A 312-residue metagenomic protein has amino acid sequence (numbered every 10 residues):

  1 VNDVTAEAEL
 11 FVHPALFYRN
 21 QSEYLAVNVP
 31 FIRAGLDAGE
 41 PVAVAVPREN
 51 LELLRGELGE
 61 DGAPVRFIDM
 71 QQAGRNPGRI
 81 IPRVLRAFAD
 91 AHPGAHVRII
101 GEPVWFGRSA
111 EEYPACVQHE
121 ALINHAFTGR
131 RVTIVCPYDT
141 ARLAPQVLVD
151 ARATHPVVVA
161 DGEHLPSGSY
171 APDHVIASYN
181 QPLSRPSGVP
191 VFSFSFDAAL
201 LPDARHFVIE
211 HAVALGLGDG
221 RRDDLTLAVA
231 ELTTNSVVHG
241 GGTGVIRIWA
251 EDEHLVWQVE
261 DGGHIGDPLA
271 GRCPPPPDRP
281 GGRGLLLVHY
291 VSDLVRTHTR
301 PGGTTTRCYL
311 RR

Functional and structural regions predicted by a protein language model:
V1-V191, S195, P202, L217-G220: Non-catalytic regulatory/interaction regions at protein termini and inter-domain linkers
N28, H119, V229, G281-G284: Amphipathic coiled-coil/heptad-repeat helices and related helical stalk/stem segments that mediate oligomerization
R33, V229-T233: Amphipathic alpha-helical segments that form the core helices of the histone-fold
G35, A212, S236: Hydrophobic pocket-lining residues that define ligand/cofactor binding sites across diverse proteins
A121, P182-R185, T234-R312: Conserved beta-strand-loop-beta-strand hairpin that lines the nucleotide-binding pocket of ATP/GTP-utilizing enzymes
P202-A230: Conserved short strand/loop->alpha-helix "switch" segment adjacent to the catalytic nucleotide/phosphoryl-transfer site
